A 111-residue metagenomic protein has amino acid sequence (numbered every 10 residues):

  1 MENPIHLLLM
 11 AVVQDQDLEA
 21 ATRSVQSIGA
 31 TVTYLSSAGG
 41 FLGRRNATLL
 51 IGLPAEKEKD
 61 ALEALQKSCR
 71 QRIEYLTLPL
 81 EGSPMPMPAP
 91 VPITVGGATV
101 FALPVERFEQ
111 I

Functional and structural regions predicted by a protein language model:
M1-I111: Positively charged, small/polar-rich N-terminal and surface patches that mediate targeting and assembly and bind
